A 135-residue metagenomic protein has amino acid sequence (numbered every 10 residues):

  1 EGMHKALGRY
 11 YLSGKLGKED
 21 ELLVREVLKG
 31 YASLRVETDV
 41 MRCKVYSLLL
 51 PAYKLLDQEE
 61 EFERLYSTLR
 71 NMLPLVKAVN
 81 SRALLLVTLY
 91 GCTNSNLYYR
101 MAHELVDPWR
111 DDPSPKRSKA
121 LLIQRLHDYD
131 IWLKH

Functional and structural regions predicted by a protein language model:
K5-L7, L49, R82, L86-L89: Structural register within alpha-helical repeat arrays
G14-K29, D57-S67, N96-Y99: Helix-turn-helix repeat elements of alpha-solenoid scaffolds
G30-T38, M72-V76, D112: Flexible helix-coil transition and linker loops at the boundaries of alpha-helical arrays
Y99-D112: TPR/TPR-like (Sel1-like) alpha-helical repeat modules
P115-H135: Terminal, low-structured helical/coil segments at or just beyond the last alpha-helical repeat
